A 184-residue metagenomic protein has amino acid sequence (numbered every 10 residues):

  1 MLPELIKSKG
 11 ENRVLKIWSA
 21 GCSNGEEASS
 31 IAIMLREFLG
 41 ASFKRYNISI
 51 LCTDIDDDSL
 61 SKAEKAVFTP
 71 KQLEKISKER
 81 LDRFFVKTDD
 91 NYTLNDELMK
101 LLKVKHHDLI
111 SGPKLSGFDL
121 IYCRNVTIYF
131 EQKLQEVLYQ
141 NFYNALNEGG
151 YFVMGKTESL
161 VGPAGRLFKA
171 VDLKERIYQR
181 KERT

Functional and structural regions predicted by a protein language model:
M1-W18: Conserved AdoMet
A20, A41-Y122, V126-V137, S159-L160 (+2 more regions): Extended basic-aromatic, gly/pro-enriched interface segments that bind polyanionic ligands
N24-F43: Conserved SAM-binding loop of SAM-dependent methyltransferases across substrates and taxa, primarily the Class I
E136-E148: A short glycine-rich, Lys/Arg-flanked "PGG" loop and its adjoining helix->strand segment in the class I
E148-K156: Conserved beta-strand signature within the Rossmann-like core of class I S-adenosyl-L-methionine
L173-I177: Short hydrophobic/aromatic beta-strand or adjacent loop that forms the aromatic wall/cage of a ligand/substrate-binding
